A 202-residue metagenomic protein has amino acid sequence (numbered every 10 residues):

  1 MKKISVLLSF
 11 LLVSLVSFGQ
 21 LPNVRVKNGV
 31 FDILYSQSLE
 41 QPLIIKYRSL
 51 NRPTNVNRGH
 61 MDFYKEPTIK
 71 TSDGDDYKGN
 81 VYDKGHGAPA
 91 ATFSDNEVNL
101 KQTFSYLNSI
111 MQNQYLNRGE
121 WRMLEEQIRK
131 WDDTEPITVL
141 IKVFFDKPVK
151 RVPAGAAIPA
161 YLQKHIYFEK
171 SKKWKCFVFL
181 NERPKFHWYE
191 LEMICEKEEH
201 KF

Functional and structural regions predicted by a protein language model:
M1-I4: Positively charged n-region of N-terminal signal peptides that target proteins for export
L7: Arg/Lys-rich, low-complexity, intrinsically disordered N-terminal tails that contact nucleic acids
F10-F18: Hydrophobic h-region of N-terminal signal peptides that target proteins for export in Gram-negative bacteria
F18-R25: Cleaved targeting-peptide boundary
N23, D32-L34, L162-I166: Short, surface-exposed charged micro-motifs
R25-D83: Short, His- and charge-rich active-site/binding loops that engage polyanionic ligands
P67-F202: Domain-level detector of nuclease and nuclease-like folds in predominantly extracellular/periplasmic contexts
